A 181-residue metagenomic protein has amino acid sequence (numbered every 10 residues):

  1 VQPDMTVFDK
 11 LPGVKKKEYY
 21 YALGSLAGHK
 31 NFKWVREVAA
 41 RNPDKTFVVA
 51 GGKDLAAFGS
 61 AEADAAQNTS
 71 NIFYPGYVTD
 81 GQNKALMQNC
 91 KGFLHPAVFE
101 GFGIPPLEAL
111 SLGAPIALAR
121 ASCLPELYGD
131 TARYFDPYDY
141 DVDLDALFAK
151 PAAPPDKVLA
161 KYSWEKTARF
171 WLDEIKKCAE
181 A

Functional and structural regions predicted by a protein language model:
V1-A181: Carbohydrate transferase catalytic cores enriched for Leloir-type hexosyltransferases
